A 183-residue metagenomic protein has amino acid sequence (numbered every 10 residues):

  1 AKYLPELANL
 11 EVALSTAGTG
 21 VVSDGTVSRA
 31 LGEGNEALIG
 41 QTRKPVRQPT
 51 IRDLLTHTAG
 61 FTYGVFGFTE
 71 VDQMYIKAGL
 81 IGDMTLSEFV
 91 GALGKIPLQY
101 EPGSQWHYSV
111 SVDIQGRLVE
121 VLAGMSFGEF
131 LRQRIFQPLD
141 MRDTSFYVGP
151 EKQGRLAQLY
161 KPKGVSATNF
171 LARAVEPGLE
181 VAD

Functional and structural regions predicted by a protein language model:
P5-D183: Short, surface-exposed loop or secondary-structure junction motifs that flank catalytic or metal-binding residues
